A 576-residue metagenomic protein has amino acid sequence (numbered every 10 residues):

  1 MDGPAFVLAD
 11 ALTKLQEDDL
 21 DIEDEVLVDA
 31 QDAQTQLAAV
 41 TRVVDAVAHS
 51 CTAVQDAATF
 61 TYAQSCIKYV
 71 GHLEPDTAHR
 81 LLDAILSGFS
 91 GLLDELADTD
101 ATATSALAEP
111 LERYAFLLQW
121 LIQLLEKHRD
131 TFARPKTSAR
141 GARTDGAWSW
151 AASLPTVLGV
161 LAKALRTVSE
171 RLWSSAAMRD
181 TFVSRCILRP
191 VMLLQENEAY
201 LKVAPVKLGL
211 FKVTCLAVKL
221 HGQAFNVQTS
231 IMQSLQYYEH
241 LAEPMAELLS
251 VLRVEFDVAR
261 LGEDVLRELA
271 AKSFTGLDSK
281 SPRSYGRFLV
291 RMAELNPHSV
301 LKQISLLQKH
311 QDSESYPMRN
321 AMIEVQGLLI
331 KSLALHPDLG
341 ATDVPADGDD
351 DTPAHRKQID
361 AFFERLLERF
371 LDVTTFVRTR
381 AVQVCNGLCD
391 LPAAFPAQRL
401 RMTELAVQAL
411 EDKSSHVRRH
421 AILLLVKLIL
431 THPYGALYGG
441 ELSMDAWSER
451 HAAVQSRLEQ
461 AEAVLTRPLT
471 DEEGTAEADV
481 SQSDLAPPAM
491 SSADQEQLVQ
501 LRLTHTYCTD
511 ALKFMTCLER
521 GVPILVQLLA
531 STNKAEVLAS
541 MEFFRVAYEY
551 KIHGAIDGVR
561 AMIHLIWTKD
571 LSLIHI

Functional and structural regions predicted by a protein language model:
M1-L111, R129-T137, E170: N-terminal alpha-helical scaffolding segments that mark the starts of alpha-solenoid/helical-repeat architectures
G3, A53-V54, D76, A108 (+15 more regions): Short coil/turn segments at helix-helix junctions and helix-capping linkers within large alpha-helical proteins
V7, A39-V43, A58, Y62-S65 (+22 more regions): Structural recognition of alpha-solenoid helical scaffolds
C51-D56, G71-A78, L93, A97 (+11 more regions): Flexible loop/turn segments at the boundaries of HEAT repeats in alpha-solenoid HEAT proteins
L125-P135, A164-L172, A176, L503-A561: Extended amphipathic secondary-structure runs
T214, L249-R253, Y285-E294, Q311 (+6 more regions): Hydrophobic residues within the alpha-helices of tandem HEAT/HEAT-like
N226-S230, R260-A270, H298-Q311, H336-R369 (+5 more regions): HEAT/HEAT-like alpha-solenoid repeats
I574-I576: Conserved small/polar residues in nucleotide/adenosyl-binding loops
